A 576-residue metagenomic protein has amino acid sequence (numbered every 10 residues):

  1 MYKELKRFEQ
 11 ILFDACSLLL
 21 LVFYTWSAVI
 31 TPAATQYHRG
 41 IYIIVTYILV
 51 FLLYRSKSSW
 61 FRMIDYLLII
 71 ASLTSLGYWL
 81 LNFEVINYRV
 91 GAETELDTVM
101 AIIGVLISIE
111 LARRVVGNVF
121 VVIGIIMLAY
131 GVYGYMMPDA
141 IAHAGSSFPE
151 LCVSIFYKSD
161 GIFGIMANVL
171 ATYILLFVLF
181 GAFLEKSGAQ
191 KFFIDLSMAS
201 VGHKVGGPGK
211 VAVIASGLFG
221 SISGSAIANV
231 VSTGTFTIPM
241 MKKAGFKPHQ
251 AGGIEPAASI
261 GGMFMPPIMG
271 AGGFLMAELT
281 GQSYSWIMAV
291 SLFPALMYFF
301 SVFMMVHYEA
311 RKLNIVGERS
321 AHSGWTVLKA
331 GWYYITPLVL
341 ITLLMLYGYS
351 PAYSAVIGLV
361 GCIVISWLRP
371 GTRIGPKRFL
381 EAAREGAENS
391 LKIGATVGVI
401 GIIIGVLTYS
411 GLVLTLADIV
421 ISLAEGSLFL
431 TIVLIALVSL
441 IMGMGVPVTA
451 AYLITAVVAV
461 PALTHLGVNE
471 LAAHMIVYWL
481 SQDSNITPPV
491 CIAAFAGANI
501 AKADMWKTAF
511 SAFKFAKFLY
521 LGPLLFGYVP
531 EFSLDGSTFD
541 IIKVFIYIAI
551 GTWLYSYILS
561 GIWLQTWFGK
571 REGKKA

Functional and structural regions predicted by a protein language model:
M1-V116: Polar/charged low-complexity regulatory segments
Y2-I11, S17, A289-N389, I492-A576: Long, contiguous bundles of hydrophobic transmembrane helices that form the permeation core of multi-pass
D14-L18, Y37-F51, I64-L73, T98-I107 (+10 more regions): Hydrophobic mid-bilayer segments of alpha-helices in multi-pass membrane transport proteins, especially secondary
T35-T46, R89-A101, L170-A171, V290-Y298 (+4 more regions): Structural signature of hydrophobic alpha-helical transmembrane segments
E95-V99, D160-Y173, A199-V213, A244-Q250 (+5 more regions): Membrane-interfacial loop-to-helix junctions in multi-pass transporters
E110, R114-V115, I123-A140, F148-K191 (+7 more regions): Core transmembrane alpha-helical segments of multi-pass membrane transporters/permeases
F180-F183, L218-F219, I260-M265, I403 (+7 more regions): Hydrophobic transmembrane alpha-helices
I194-G262, I268, G281, V448-L480 (+1 more regions): Hydrophobic transmembrane alpha-helices that form the pore/transport pathway of multi-pass ion and small-solute
